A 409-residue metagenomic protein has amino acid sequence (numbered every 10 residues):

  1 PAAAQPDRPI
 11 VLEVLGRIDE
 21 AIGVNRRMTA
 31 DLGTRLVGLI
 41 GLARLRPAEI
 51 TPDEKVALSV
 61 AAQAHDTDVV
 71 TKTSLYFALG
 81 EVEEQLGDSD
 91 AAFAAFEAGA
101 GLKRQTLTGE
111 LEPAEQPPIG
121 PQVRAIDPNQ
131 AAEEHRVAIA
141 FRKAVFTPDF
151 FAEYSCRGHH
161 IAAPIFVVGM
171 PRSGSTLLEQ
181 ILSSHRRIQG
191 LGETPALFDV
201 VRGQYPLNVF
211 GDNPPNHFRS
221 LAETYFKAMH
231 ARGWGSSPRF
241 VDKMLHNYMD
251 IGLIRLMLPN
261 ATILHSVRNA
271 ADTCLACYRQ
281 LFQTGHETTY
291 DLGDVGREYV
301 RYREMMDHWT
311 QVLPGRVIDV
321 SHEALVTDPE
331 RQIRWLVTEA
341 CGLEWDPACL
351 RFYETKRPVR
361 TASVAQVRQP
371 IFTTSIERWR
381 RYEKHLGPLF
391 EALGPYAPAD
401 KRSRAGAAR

Functional and structural regions predicted by a protein language model:
P1, L32-G33, V70, R104: Short coil turns that delineate tetratricopeptide repeat
P1, R27-M28, G99: Canonical positions in the second alpha-helix
I22, L39-A43, K55-D66, V70 (+6 more regions): PAPS-dependent sulfotransferases, especially Golgi type II membrane carbohydrate sulfotransferases
Y154-L256: Phosphate-binding active sites in nucleotide-utilizing proteins
P195-L197, A270-T273, L325-T327: Conserved nucleotide-binding/hydrolysis micro-motifs of P-loop NTPases
I254-A276: Conserved phosphate-donor/acceptor-positioning beta-strand/loop module used by diverse small-molecule
